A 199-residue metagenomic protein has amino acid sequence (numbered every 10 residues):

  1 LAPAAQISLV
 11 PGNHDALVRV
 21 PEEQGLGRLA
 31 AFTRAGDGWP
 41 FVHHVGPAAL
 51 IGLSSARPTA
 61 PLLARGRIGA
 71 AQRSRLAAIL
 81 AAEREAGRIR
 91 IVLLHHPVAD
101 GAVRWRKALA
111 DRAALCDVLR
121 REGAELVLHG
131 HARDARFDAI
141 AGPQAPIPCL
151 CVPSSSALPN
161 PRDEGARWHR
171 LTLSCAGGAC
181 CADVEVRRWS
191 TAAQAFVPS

Functional and structural regions predicted by a protein language model:
L1-R75, V118-R120, P143-P146, R170: Extended active-site neighborhood of metal-dependent phosphoesterases/phosphodiesterases
A4, E85-I89, A124, A179-C181: A general structural motif
S8-V10, I51, I91, L126-L128 (+1 more regions): Hydrophobic/aromatic beta-strand patches that form the interior of the parallel beta-sheet core in alpha/beta enzyme
G12-N13, H95, H131: Active-site glycine-centered loops adjacent to acidic/histidine catalytic or metal-binding residues that shape
V20-E22, L62-R67, A102-K107, N160-D163: Short, solvent-exposed loop/turn segments at secondary-structure boundaries
L80-G101: Short acidic, glycine-rich surface-loop motifs adjacent to enzyme active sites
R104-A176: Conserved beta-sheet core of the metallophosphoesterase superfamily
L173-S199: A short C-terminal boundary segment appended to hydrolase-like catalytic domains
